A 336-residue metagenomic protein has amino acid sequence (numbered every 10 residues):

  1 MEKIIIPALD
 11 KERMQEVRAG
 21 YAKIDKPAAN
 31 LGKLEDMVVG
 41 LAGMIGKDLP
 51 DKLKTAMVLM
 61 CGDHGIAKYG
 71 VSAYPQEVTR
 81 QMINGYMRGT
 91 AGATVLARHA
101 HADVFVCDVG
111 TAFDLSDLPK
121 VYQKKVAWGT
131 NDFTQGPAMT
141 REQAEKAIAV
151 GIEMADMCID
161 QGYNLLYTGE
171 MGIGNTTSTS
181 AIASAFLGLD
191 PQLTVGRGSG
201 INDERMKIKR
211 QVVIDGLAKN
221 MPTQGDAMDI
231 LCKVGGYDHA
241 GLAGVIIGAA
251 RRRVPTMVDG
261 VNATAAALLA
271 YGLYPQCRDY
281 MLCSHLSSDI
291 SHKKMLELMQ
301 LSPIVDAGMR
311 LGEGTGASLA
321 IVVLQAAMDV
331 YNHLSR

Functional and structural regions predicted by a protein language model:
M1-R336: N-terminal loops that bind phosphate or other acidic moieties and the adjacent beta-alpha structural core
